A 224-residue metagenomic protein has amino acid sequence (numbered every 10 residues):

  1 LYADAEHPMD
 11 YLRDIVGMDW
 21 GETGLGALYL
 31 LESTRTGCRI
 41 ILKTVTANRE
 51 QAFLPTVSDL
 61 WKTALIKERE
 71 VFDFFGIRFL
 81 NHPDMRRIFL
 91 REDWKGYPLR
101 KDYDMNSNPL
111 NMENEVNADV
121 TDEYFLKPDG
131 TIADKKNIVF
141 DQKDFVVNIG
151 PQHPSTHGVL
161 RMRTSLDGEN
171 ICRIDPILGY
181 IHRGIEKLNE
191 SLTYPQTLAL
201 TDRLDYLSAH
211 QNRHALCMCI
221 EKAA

Functional and structural regions predicted by a protein language model:
L1-N170: Terminal low-complexity/charged segments
I149-A224: Active-site- and interface-proximal helix/loop "cap" or "latch" segments in soluble metabolic and energy-transducing
